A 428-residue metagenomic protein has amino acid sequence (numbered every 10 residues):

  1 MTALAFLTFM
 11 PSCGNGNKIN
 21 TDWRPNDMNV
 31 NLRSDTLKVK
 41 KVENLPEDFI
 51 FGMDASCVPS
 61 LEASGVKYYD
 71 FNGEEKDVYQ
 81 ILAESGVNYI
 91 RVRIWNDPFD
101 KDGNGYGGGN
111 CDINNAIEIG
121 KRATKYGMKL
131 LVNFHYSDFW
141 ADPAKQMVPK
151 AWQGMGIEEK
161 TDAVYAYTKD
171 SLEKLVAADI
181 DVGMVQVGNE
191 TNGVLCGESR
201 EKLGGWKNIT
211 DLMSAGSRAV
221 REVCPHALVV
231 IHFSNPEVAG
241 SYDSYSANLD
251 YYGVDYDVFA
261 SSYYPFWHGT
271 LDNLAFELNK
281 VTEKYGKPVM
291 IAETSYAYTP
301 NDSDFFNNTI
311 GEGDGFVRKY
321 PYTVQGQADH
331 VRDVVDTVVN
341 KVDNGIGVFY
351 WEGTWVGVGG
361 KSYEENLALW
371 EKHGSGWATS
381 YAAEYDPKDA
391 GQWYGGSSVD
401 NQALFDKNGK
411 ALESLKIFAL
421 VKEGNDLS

Functional and structural regions predicted by a protein language model:
F9-S12: C-terminal motif of bacterial Sec signal peptides marking the signal peptidase cleavage site
G14-G16: Bacterial signal peptide processing site
I19-V87: N-terminal carbohydrate-binding accessory modules
V30-L37, K41, K280, T299-E312 (+4 more regions): Aromatic-rich peripheral "rim/lid" segments of glycoside hydrolase catalytic domains that contact and position glycan
L32, L61-G73, P98-K101, Y106-N114 (+5 more regions): Acidic-and-aromatic substrate-binding clefts and catalytic sites of carbohydrate-active enzymes
M53, L82, N133, V185 (+4 more regions): Conserved, mostly hydrophobic/aromatic
N72, K76-Y79, E222-L228, G240-V317 (+3 more regions): Glycoside hydrolase catalytic-domain groove-lining segments
Q80-L228, S234: Substrate-binding cleft and catalytic face of glycoside hydrolase catalytic domains, especially the flexible beta-alpha
